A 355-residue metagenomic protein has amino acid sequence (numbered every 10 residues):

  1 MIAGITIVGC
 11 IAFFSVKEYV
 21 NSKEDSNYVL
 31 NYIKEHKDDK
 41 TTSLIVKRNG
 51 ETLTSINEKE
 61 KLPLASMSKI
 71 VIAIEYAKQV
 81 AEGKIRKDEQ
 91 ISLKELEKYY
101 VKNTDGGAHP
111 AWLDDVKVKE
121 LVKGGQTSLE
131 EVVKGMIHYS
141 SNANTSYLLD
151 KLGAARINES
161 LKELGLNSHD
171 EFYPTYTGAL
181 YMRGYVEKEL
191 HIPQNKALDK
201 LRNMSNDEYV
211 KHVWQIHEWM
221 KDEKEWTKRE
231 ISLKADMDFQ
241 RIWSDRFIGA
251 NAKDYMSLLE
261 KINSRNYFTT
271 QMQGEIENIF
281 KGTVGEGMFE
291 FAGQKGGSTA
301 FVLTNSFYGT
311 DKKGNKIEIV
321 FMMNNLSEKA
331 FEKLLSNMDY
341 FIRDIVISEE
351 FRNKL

Functional and structural regions predicted by a protein language model:
M1-I33, D38, L53, E218-K221 (+1 more regions): Structured C-terminal helix/loop/strand segments within mature extracytoplasmic catalytic/sensor domains
S15-V71, A77-R183: Active-site-adjacent loops and short helices of periplasmic peptidoglycan-processing enzymes
L44-T52, K98-T104, M136, Y209-H217 (+2 more regions): Short low-complexity stretches enriched in small and charged residues
E75-A77, K123, N167, G287 (+1 more regions): Short C-terminal domain-edge/linker segments immediately following a structured domain
Q79-G83, L121-G135, G184-L201, N206-M220 (+2 more regions): Hydrophobic transmembrane alpha-helix bundles
K94, S205, S348-E349: Helix N-terminus capping/helix-initiation residues
V133-D254, L258: Mid-domain, small-residue-enriched loop/turn segments at the edges of structured enzyme/sensor domains
